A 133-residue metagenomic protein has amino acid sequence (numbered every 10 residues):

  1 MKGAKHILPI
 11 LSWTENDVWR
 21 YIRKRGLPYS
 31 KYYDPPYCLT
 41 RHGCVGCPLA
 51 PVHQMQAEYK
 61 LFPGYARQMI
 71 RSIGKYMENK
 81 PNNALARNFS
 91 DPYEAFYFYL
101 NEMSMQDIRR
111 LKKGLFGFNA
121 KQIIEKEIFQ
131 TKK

Functional and structural regions predicted by a protein language model:
M1-K133: Nucleotide-activated chemistry modules centered on ATP-dependent adenylation/adenylyltransferase
